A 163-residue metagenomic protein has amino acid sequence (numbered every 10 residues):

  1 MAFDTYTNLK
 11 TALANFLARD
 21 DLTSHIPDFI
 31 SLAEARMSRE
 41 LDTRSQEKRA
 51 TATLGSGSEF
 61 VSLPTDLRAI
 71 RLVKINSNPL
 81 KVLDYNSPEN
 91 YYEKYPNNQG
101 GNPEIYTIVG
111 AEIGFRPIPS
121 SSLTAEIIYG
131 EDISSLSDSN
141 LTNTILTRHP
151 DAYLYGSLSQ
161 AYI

Functional and structural regions predicted by a protein language model:
M1-I163: Glycine-enriched, solvent-exposed interface loops adjoining structured elements
